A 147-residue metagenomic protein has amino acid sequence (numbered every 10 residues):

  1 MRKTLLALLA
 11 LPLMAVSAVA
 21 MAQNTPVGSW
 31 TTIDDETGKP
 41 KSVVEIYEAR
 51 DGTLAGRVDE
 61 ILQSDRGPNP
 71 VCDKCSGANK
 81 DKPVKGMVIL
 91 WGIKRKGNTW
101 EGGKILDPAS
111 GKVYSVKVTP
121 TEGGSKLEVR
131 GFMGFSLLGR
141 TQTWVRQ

Functional and structural regions predicted by a protein language model:
M1-L9: Bacterial N-terminal signal peptides that target proteins for export
A15-A18: N-terminal signal peptide c-region/cleavage motif recognized by signal peptidases
M21-Q23: Boundary of Sec targeting at the N-terminus
T32-V116: Central antiparallel beta-sheet cores of small beta-barrel/beta-sandwich binding domains
C75-D81, E128-F135: Short aromatic-glycine motifs in intrinsically disordered, low-complexity regions
G124-K126, F132-Q147: Edge beta-strand at a domain terminus
